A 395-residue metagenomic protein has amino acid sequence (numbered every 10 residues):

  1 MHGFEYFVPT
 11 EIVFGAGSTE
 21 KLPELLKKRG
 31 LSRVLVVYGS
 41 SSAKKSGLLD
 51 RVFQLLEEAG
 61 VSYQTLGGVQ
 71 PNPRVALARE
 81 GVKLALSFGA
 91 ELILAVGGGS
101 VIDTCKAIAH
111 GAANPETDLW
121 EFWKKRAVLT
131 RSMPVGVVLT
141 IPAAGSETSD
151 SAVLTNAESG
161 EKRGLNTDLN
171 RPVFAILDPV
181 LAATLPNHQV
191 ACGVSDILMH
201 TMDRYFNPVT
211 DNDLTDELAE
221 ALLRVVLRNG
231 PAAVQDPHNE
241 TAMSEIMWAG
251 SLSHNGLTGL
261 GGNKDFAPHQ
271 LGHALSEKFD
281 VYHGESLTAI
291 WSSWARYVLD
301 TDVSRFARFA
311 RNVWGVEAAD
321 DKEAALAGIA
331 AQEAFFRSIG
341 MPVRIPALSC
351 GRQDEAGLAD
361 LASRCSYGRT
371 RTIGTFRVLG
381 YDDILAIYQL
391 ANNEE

Functional and structural regions predicted by a protein language model:
M1-L92, I345-P346, T372: ATP/NTP phosphate-donor binding region
T10, A16-G17, G39-S40, V69 (+7 more regions): Fold-independent oxyanion-binding glycine-rich loops and adjacent beta-strand/coil segments at enzyme active sites
R51-V52, G81-V82, V101-P115, T148-S149: Short Gly/Thr/Asp-enriched flexible loops that form oxyanion-binding sites at enzyme active sites
A90-K106, T140-S146, V281: Glycine/serine-rich anion-binding loops at beta->alpha junctions that coordinate negatively charged ligand groups
A113-D211, R308: A glycine/threonine-rich phosphate-anchoring loop and its flanking beta-alpha core in nucleotide/phosphate-binding
R204-A334: Active-site segments that bind and position negatively charged phosphate/pyrophosphate groups
F306, V313, E317-E395: C-terminal charged capping/lid subdomain of soluble metabolic enzymes
